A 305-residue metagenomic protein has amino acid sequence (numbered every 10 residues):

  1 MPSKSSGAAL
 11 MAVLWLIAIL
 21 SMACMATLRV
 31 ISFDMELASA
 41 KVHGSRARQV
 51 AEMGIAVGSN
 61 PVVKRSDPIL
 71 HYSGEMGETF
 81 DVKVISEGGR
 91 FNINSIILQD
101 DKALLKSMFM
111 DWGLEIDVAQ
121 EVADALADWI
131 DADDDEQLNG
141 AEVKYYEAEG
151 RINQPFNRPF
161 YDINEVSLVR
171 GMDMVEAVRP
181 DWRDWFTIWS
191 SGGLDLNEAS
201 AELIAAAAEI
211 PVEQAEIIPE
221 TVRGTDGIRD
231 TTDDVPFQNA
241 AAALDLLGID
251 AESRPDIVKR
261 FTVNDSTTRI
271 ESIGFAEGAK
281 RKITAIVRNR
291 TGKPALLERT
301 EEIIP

Functional and structural regions predicted by a protein language model:
P2, A8-P305: Compositionally biased linear targeting/interaction segments
